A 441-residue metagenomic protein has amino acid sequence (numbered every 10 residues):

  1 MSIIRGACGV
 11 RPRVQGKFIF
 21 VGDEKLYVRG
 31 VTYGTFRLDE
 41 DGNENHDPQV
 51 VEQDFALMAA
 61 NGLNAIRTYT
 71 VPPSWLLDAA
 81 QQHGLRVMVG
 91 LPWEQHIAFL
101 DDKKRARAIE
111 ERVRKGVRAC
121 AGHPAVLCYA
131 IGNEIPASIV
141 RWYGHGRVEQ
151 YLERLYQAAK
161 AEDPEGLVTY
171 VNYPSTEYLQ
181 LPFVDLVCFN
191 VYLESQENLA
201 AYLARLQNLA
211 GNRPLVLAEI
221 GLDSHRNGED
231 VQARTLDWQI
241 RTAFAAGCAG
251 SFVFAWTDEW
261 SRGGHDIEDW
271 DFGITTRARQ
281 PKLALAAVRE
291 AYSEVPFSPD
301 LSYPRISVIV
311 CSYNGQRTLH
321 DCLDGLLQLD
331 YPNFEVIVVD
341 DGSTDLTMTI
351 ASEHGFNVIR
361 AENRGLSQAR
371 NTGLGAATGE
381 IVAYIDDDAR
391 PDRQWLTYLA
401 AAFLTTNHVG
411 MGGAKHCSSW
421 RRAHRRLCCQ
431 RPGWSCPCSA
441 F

Functional and structural regions predicted by a protein language model:
F18-V187: Active-site mouth of glycoside hydrolases
R141, G146-A246, G273-T276: Extracellular glycoside hydrolase catalytic/binding regions
F254-S302: Aromatic-rich peripheral "rim/lid" segments of glycoside hydrolase catalytic domains that contact and position glycan
D324-N333: Short, acidic, metal-binding catalytic loop of nucleotide-sugar glycosyltransferases
G325, D340-M348, A389: A conserved acidic beta->alpha catalytic loop
A361-A377: Glycine-rich, basic loop-to-helix element that forms the pyrophosphate-binding segment of sugar-nucleotide handling
V382: Short aromatic/hydrophobic "clamp" motif used to bind/position activated sugar donors
Q394-L427: Conserved donor NDP-sugar-binding/catalytic core segment of glycosyltransferases
